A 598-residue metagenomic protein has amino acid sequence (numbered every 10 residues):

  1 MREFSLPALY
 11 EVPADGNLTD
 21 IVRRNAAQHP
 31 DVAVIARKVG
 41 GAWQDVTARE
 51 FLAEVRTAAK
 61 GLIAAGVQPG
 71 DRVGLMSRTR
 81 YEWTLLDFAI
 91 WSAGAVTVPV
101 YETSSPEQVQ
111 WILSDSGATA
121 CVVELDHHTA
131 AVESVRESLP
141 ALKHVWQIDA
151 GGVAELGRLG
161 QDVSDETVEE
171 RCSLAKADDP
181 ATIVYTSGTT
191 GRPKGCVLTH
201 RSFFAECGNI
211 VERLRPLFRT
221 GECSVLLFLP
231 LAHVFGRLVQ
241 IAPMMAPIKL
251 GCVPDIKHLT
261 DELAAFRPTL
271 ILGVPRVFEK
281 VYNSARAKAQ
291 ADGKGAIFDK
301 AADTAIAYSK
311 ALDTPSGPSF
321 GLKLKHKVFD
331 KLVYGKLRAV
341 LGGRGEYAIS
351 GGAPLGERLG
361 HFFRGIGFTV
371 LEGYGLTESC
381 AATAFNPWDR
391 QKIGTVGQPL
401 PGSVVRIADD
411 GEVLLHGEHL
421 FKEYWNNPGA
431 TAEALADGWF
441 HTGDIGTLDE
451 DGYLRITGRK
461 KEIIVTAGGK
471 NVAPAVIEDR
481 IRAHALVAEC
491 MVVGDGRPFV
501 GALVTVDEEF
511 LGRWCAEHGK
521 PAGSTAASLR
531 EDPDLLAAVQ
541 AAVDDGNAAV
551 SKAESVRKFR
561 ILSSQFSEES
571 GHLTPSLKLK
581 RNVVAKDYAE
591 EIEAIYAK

Functional and structural regions predicted by a protein language model:
A14, V34-F88, S105-Q110, G157-Q161 (+1 more regions): Conserved AMP-binding/adenylate-forming core of the ANL superfamily
V22, A64-A65, S92-R158, A538: Structural core segment of the AMP-binding/adenylate-forming
P30-A33, Q147, Q161-Y185, R192 (+1 more regions): Conserved pre-ATP/AMP-binding loop-to-beta segment of ANL
D45-R49, A181-C207: Conserved AMP-binding A3 loop
H127-A177, A285-K336: ANL superfamily adenylate-forming
F204-L227, L231-Y334, R344: Conserved AMP-binding/adenylation subdomain of ANL enzymes
P399-T466, A483: Conserved ATP-binding/catalytic segment of the ANL
E489-M491, P498, Q540-K598: Conserved C-terminal "lid"/linker of ANL adenylate-forming enzymes
